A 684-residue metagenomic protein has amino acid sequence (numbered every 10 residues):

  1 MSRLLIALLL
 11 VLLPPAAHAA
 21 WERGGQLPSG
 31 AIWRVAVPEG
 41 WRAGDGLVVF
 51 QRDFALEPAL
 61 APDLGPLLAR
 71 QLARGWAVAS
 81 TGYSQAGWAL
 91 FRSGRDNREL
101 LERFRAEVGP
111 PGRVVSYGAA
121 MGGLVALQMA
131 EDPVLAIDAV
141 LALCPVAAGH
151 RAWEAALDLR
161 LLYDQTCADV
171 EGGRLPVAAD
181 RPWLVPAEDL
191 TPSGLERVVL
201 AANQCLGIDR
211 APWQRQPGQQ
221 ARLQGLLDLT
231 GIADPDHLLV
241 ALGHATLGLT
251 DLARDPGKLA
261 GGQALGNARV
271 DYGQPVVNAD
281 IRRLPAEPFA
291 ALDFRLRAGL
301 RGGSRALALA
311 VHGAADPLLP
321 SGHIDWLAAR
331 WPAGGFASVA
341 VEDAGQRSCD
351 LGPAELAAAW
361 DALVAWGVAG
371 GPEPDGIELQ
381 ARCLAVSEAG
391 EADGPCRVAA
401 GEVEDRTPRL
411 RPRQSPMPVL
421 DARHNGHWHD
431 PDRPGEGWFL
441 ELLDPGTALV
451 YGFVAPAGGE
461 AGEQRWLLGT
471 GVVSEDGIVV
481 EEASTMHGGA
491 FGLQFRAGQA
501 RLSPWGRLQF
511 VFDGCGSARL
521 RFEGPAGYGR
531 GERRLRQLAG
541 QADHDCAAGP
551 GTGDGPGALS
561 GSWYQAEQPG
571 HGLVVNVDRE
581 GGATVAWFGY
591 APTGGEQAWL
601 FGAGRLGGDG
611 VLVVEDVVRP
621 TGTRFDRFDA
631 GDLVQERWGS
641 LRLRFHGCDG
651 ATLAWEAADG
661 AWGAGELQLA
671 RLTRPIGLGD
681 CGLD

Functional and structural regions predicted by a protein language model:
G30, P38-R70: Short, surface-exposed "cap/lid" segments of acyl-processing enzymes
L47, M417-D684: Mature soluble binding/inhibitory domains
A89-V108: Alpha/beta-hydrolase active-site loop
G112-V170: Primarily recognizes the serine-hydrolase "nucleophile elbow" in alpha/beta-hydrolase and SGNH/GDSL folds
V146-G299: Accessory cap/linker subdomain of secreted extracellular hydrolases
L195, N203-R210, Q214-H244, D251-R254 (+4 more regions): Alpha/beta-hydrolase-fold serine-hydrolase catalytic core, especially in secreted/extracellular enzymes
A310-H312: Short beta-strand/loop motif that positions the catalytic acidic residue of the alpha/beta-hydrolase fold
P317-G322: Conserved alpha/beta-hydrolase "acid-adjacent" motif
